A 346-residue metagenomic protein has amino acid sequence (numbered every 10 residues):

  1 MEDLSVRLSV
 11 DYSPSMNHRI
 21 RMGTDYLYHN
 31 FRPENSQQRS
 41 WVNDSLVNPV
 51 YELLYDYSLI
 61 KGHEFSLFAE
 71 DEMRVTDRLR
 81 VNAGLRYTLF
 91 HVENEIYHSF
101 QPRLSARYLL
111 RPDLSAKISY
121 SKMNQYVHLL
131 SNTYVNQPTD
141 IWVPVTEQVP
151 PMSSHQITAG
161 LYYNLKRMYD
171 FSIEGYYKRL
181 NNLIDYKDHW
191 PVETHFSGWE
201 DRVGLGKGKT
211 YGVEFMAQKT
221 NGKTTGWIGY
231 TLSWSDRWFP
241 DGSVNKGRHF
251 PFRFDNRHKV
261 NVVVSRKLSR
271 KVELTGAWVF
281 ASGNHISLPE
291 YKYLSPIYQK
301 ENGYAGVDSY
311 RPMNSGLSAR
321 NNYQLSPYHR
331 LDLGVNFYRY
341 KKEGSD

Functional and structural regions predicted by a protein language model:
M1-E93, S172, W227: Face-selective signature of the C-terminal outer-membrane beta-barrel domain
E2-L4, K61-F65, I96-F100, S153-I157 (+4 more regions): Residues that define the transmembrane beta-barrel architecture of outer-membrane proteins
D3-S9, Y55-I60, T146, P150 (+2 more regions): Outer membrane beta-barrel strand-and-loop segments of large Gram-negative receptors, especially TonB-dependent
N17-I20, R78-V81, D113-A116, R167-F171 (+3 more regions): Repeated loop/turn-to-beta-strand initiation elements of outer-membrane beta-barrel proteins
M22-Y28, A83-L89, I118-K122, D140 (+3 more regions): Transmembrane beta-barrel strands of outer-membrane/channel proteins
N35-Q38, Y108, P112-I157, Y177-E200 (+1 more regions): Surface-exposed extracellular loop regions of Gram-negative outer-membrane beta-barrel proteins, predominantly
Y177-R179, D201-L288: Gram-negative outer-membrane beta-barrel transporters
F252-D346: Conserved C-terminal beta-signal and adjacent last beta-strands/turns of outer-membrane beta-barrel proteins
